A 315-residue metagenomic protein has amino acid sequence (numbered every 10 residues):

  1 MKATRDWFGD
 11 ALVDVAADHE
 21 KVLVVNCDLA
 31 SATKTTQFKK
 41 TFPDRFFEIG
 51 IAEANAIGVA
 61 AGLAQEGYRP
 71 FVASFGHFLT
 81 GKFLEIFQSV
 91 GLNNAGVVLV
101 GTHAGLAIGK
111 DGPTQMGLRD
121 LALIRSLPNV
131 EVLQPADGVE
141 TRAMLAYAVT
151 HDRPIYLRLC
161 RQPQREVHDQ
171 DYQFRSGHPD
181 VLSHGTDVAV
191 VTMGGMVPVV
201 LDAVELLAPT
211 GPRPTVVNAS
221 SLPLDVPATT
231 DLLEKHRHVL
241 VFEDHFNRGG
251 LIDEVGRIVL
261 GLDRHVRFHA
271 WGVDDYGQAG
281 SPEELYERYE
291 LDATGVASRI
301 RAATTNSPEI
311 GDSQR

Functional and structural regions predicted by a protein language model:
M1-R158, P163, D312-R315: Thiamine diphosphate
R5-W7, K21, S31-K40, I108-G109 (+1 more regions): Thiamine diphosphate
